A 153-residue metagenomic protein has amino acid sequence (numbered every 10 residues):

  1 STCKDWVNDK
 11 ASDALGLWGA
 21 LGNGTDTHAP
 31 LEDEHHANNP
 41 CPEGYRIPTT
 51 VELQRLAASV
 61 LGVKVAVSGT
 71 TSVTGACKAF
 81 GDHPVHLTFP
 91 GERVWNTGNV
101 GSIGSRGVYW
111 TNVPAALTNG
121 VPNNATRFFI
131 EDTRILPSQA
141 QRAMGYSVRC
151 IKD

Functional and structural regions predicted by a protein language model:
T2-D153: C-terminal, surface-exposed recognition/capping segments
